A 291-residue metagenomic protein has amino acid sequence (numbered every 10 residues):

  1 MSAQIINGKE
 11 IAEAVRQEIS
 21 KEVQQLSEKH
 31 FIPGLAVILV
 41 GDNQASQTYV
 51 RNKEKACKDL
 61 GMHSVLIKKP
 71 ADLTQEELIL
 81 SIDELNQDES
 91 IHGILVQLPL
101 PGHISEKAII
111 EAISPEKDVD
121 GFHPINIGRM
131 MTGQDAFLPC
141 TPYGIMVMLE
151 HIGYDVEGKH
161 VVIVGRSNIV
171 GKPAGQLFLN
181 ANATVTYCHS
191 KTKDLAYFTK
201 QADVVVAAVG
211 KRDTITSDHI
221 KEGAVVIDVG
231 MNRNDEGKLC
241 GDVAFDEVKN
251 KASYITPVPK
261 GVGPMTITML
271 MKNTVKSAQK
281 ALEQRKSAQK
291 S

Functional and structural regions predicted by a protein language model:
M1-F31: Positively charged, low-complexity intrinsically disordered leader regions
S2-I6, E10-I11, P264-S291: C-terminal helix-to-coil terminal segments
D42-E54, A136-V225, K238-D246: Glycine-rich phosphate/diphosphate-binding loop of Rossmann-like nucleotide-binding domains
C57-A71, V185-Y187: Short beta-strand elements in bilobed, periplasmic/extracellular small-molecule ligand-binding domains
E77-E89: Short, well-structured alpha-helical segments in soluble
V96-V156: Anion-binding alpha/beta catalytic cores of soluble intermediary-metabolism enzymes, centered on
P99, V209-K211, G230-M231: Short glycine-/small-residue-rich Rossmann-like dinucleotide-binding loops
K107-H123, I127, G230-A281: Rossmann-fold NAD(P)-binding glycine/threonine-rich loop
